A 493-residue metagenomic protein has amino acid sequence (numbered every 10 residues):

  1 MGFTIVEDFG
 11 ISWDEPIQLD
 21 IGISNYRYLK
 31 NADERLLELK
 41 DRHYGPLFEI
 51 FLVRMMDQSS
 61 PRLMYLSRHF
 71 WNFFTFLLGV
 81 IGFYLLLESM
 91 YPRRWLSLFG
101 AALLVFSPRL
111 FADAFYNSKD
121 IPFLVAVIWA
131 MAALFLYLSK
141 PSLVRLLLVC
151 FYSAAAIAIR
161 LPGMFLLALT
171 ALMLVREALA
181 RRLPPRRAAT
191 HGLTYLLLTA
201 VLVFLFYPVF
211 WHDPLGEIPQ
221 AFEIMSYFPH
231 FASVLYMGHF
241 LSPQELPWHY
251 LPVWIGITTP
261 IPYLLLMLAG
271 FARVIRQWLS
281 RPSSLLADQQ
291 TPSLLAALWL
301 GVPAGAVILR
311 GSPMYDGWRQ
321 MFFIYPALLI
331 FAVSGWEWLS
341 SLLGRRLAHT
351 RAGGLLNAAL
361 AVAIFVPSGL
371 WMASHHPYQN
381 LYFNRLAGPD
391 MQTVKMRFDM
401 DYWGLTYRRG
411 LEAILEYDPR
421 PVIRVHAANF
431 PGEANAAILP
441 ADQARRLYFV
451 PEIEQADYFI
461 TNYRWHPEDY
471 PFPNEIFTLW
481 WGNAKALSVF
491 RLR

Functional and structural regions predicted by a protein language model:
M1, L78-Y84, E88-S89, R94 (+4 more regions): Start-transfer (signal-anchor) and selected internal transmembrane alpha helices of multi-pass inner/ER membrane
F3-F9, F48, P208-M225, S312-M314 (+1 more regions): Catalytic lumenal/periplasmic loop and adjoining terminal transmembrane helix of membrane glycan-assembly enzymes
W13, S67-T75, L98-F106, L110-W129 (+3 more regions): Multi-pass, polyprenyl lipid-linked donor-dependent membrane glycosyltransferases
Y28-N31, D41-Y44, I50, D57-P61 (+4 more regions): Transmembrane-lumen/periplasm boundary regions of multi-pass, lipid-linked membrane glycan transferases
R42, P46, I50, Q58-I81 (+2 more regions): Loop-to-helix entry region of an early transmembrane alpha helix in multi-pass inner-membrane enzymes
F70-Y91, W129, A133, R276-L279: Transmembrane-helix motifs of polytopic, lipid-linked glycan transferases
Y91, A130-L146, A156: Membrane-interface transmembrane helices that cradle and orient dolichyl/undecaprenyl
D113, D120-L124, A156-I159, F165 (+3 more regions): Hydrophobic/aromatic-rich transmembrane helices and adjacent perimembrane loops
